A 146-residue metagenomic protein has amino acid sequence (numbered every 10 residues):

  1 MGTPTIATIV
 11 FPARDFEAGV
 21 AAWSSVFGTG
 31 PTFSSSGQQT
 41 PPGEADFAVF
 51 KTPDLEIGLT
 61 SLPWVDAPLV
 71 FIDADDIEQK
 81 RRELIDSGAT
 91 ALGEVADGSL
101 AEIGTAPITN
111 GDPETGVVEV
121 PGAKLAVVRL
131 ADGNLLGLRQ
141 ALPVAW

Functional and structural regions predicted by a protein language model:
M1-P4, V10-L55: Core segments of cupin and vicinal oxygen chelate
G2, S87-W146: Vicinal oxygen chelate
T5-D15, A48-K51, S61-G88, K124-R129: Vicinal oxygen chelate
T32, I57-L59, A91-G93: A short linear hydrophobic-aromatic micro-motif
G37, L62-P63, D97, A141: Residue-level structural signal for beta-strand termini and adjacent loop
T40-D46, V65-D66, L100-A101, V120-K124: Short acidic/glycine-enriched loop/turn segments that link adjacent beta-strands
D54-G58, G133-L135: Short, charged/polar, Gly/Pro-enriched secondary-structure boundary elements
